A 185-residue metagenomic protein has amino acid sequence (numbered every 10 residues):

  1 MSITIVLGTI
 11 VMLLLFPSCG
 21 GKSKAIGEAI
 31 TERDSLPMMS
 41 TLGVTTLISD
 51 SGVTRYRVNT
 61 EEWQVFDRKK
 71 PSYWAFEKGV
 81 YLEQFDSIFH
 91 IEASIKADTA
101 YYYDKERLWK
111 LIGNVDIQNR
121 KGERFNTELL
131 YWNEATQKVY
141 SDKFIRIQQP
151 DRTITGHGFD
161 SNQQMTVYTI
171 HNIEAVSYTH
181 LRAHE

Functional and structural regions predicted by a protein language model:
L15-S18: C-terminal motif of bacterial Sec signal peptides marking the signal peptidase cleavage site
G20-K22: Bacterial signal peptide processing site
K24-S35: Short, low-complexity, disordered segments immediately C-terminal to signal peptides in bacterial exported proteins
P37-P71: Post-signal-peptide N-terminal segment of Sec-exported extracytoplasmic proteins
T60-D67, I95-D104, F125-E134, T155-Q164: Extended lipid/amphipathic-ligand handling interfaces
D86-N126: Mid-length scaffold segments of soluble, non-membrane domains
K110-I112, I117-H157, Q163: Soluble extracytoplasmic domains of inner/organellar membrane proteins
T179-E185: Conserved small/polar residues in nucleotide/adenosyl-binding loops
